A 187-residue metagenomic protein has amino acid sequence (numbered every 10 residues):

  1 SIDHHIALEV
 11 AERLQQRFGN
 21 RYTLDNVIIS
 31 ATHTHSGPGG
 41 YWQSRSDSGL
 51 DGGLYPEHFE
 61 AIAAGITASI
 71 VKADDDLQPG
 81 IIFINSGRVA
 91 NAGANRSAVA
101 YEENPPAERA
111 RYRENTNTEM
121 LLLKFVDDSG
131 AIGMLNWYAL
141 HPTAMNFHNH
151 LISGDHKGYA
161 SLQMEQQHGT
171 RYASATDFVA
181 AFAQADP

Functional and structural regions predicted by a protein language model:
S1-P187: Conserved beta-alpha junction segments in alpha/beta enzyme cores
